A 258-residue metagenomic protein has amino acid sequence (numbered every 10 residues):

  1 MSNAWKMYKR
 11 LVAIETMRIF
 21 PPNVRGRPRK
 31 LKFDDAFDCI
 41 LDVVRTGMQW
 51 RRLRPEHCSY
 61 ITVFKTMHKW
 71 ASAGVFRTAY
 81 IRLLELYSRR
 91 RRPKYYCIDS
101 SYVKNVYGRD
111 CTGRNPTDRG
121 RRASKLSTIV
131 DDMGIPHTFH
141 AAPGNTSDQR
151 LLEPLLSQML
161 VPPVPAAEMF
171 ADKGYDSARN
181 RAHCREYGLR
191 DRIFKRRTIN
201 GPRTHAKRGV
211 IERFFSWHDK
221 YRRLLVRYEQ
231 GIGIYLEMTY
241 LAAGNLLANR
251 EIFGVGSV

Functional and structural regions predicted by a protein language model:
M1-V258: Short alpha-helical elements
